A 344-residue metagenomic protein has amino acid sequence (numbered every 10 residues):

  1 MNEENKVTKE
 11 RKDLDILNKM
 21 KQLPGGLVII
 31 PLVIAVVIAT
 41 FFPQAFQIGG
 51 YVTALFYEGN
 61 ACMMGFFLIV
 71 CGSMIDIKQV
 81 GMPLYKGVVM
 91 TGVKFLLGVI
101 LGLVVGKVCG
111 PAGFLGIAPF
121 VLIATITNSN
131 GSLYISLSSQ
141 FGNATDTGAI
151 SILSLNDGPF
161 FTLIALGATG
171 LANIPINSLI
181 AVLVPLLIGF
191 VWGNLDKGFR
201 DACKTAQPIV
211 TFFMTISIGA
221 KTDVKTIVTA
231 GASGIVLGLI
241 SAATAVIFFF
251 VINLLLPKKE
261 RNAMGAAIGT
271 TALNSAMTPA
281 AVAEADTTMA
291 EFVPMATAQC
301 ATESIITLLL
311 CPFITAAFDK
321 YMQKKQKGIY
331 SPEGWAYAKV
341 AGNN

Functional and structural regions predicted by a protein language model:
M1-G25, F141-S151, R261, D319-N344: Intrinsically disordered, low-complexity non-transmembrane regions of multi-pass membrane transporters
I29-I38, M63, V89-L103, I152-I164 (+3 more regions): Small-residue-rich segments of transmembrane alpha-helices in multi-pass membrane proteins, especially helix faces
P31-Q44, T53-K86, L186-K197, T205-A230 (+1 more regions): Hydrophobic transmembrane alpha-helices of secondary-active transporters and Na+-translocating membrane complexes
V52-F67, G113-N128, A172-L187, S233-T244 (+1 more regions): Structural signature of hydrophobic alpha-helical transmembrane segments
A54-E58, I75-G106, D157-G158, T222-N253 (+1 more regions): Entry/N-cap segments of selected transmembrane alpha helices and their immediately preceding amphipathic helices
I75-Y85, V108-I117, T127-A149, N156 (+4 more regions): Juxtamembrane helix-boundary/capping and inter-helix hinge elements in multi-pass membrane proteins
V88-N128, I235-T288, P312-M322: Transmembrane alpha-helices that form the ion-translocation and gating core of multi-pass ion transport proteins
V104-A112, A165-V184, I188, L195-G198 (+3 more regions): Juxtamembrane and boundary regions of transmembrane helices in multi-pass small-molecule transporters and channels
